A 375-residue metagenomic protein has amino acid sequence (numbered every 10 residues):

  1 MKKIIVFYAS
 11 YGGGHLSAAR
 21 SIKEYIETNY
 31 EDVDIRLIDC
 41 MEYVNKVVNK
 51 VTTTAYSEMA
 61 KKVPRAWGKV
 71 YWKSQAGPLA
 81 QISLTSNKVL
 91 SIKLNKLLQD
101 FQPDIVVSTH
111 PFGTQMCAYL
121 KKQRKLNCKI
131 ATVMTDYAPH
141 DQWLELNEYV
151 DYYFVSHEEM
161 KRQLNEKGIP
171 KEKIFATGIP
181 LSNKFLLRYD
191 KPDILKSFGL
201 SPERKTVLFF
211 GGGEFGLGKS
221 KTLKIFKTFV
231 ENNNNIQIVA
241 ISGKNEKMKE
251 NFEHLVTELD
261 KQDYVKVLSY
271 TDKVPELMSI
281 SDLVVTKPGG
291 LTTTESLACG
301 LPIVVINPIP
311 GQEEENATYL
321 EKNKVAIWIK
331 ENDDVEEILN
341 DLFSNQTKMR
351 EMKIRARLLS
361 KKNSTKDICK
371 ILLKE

Functional and structural regions predicted by a protein language model:
S21-L97: Conserved N-terminal ligand/cofactor-binding loop architecture of enzyme catalytic domains
K69-G168, K173-A176: Active-site and donor-binding regions of nucleotide-sugar-utilizing enzymes
D151-E214: A nucleotide-sugar donor-handling region in carbohydrate enzymes
P192, S201-I280: Donor-nucleotide binding loops and adjacent catalytic segments primarily of GT-B fold Leloir glycosyltransferases
S279-P288: Acidic donor-binding loop of glycosyltransferase active sites
E331-K348: C-terminal "capping" alpha-helix adjacent to the active site of nucleotide-linked donor transferases in cell-envelope
K348-K362: A short, well-ordered alpha-helix in the C-terminal region of glycosyltransferases
K362-E375: C-terminal alpha-helical cap of glycosyltransferases
